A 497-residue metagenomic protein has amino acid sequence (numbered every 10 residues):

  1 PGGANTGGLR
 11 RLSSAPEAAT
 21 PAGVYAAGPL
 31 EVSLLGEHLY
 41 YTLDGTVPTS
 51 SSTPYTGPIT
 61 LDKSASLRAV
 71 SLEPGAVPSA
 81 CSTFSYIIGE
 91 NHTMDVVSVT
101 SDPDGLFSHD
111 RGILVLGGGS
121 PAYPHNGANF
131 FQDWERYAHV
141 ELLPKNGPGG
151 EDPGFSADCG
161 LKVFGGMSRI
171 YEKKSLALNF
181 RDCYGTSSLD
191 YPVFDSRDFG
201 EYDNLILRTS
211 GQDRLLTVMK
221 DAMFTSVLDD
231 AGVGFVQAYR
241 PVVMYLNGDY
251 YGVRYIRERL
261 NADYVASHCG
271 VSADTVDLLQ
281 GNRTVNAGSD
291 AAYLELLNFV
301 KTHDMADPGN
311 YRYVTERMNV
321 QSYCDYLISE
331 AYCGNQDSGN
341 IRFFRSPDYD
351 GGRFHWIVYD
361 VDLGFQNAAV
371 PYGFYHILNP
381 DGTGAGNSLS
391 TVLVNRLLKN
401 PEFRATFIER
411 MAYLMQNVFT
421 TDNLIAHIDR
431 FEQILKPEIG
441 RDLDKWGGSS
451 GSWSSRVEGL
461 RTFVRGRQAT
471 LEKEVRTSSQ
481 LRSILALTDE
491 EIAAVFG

Functional and structural regions predicted by a protein language model:
P1-Y137, L142-D158, K473-E474, R482-A493: Short, compositionally stereotyped local motifs that mark structural "simplifiers"
T42, S51-S52, A80, H109-G112 (+8 more regions): Short, solvent-exposed loop/turn and secondary-structure capping segments
P78-T83, Q237-A238, S338-G339: Extracellular and select intracellular beta-sandwich modules with Ser/Thr-enriched, small-residue motifs on
E135-Y137, E141-R197, Y202, A238-D290 (+2 more regions): Carboxylate/His-rich catalytic cores and anion/metal-binding grooves
L178, E316-F374, V464: Active-site acidic catalytic loop and adjacent metal/ATP-binding pocket of ATP-dependent phosphoryl transfer enzymes
Y191-Q212, L216, D249, Y255-N335 (+2 more regions): ATP-dependent phospho-/nucleotidyl transfer catalytic cores
F199, L215-Y245, D274: A conserved helix-loop-beta module that forms one wall/lid of the active-site cleft in ATP-utilizing catalytic domains
D350-T477: C-terminal catalytic region of ATP-dependent kinase domains
